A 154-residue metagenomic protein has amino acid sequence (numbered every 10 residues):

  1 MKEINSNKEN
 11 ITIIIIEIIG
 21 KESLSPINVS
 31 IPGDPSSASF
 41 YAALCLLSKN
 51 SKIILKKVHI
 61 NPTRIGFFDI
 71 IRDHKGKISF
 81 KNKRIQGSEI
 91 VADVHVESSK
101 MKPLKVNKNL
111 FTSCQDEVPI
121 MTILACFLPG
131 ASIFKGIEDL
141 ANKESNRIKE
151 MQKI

Functional and structural regions predicted by a protein language model:
M1-I154: Short, structured segments at the rim of ligand-binding sites
